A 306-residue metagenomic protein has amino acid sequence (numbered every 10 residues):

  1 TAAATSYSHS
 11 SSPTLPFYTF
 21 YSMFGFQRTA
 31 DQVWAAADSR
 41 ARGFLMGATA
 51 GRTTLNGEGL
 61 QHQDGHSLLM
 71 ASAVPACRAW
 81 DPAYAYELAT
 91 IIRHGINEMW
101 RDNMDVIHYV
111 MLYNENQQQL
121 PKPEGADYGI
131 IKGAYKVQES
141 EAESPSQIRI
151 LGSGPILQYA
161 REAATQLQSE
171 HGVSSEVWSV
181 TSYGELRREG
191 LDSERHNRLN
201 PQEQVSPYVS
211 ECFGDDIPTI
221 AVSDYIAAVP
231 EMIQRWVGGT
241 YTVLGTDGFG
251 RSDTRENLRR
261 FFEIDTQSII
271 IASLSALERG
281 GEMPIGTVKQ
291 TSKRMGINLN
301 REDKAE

Functional and structural regions predicted by a protein language model:
T1-S12, A35-R40, S72-V74, Q234-W236: Alpha-helix C-terminal capping segments
T1-T5, T29-V33, E162-Q166: Histidine-anchored nucleotide/phosphate-binding helix
S10-M23, F44-G47, G152: A short, small-residue-rich loop immediately preceding and capping a beta-strand
L15-F20, F26-Q32, A36, S67 (+2 more regions): Extended, hydrophobic alpha-helical segments in both membrane/secreted and soluble proteins
Y18-F26, A48-A50, N56, L60-Q61 (+1 more regions): Active-site nucleophile and cofactor-binding loops and adjacent substrate-binding regions of central metabolic enzymes
W34-R52: A glycine-rich helix N-cap at a beta->alpha junction
R40-F44, A76-C77, I217: Short glycine-/polar-rich loops that comprise or flank the Walker A/P-loop and associated switch/sensor motifs
T53-H66, S72, A79, E87-I91 (+1 more regions): Thiamine diphosphate
